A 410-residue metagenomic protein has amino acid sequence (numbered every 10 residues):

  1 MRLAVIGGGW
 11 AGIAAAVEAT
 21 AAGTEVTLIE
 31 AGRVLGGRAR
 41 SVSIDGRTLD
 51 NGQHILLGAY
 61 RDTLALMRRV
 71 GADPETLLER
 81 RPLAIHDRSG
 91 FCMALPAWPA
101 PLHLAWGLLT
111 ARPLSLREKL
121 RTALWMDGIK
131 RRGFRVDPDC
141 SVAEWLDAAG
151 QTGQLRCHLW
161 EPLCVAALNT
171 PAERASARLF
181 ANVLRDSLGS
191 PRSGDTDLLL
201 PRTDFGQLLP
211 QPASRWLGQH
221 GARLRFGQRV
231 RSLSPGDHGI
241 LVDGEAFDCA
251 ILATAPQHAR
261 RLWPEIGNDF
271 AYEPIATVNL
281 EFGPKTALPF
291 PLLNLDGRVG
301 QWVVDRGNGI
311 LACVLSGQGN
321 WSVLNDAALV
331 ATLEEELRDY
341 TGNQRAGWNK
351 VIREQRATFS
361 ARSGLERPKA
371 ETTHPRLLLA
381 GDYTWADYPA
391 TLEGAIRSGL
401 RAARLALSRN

Functional and structural regions predicted by a protein language model:
R2-L28: N-terminal Rossmann-like FAD-binding beta1-loop-alpha1 element of flavoenzymes
T20-I44: Glycine-rich FAD pyrophosphate-binding loop
A22, Q228-Y340, P368: Mid-domain catalytic core of redox enzymes that form a hydrophobic substrate pocket/lid adjacent to a catalytic redox
R40-G58, M126-K130: Glycine-rich active-site loop/strand segments that organize a redox cofactor
H54-R61, V136-P138, A149, P191-W216 (+1 more regions): Short beta-strand to alpha-helix junction loop
Y60-L64, R68-R69, D73-N182: Mobile amphipathic helical/loop "lid" adjacent to a hydrophobic cofactor/ligand pocket
V183-G239, C249: Helical element adjacent to the flavin cofactor pocket in flavoenzyme catalytic cores
V303-N410: Conserved flavin/dinucleotide-binding core of flavoenzymes
